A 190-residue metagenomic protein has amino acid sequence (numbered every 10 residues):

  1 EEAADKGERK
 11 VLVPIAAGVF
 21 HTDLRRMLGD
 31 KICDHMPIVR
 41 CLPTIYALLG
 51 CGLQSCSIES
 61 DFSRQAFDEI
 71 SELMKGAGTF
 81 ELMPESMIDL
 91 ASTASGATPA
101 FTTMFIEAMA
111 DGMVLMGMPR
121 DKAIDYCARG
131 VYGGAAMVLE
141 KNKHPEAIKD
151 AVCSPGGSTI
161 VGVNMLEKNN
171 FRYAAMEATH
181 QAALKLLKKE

Functional and structural regions predicted by a protein language model:
E1-C56: Rossmann-like NAD(P)(H) cofactor-binding subdomain of soluble oxidoreductases
A4-K6, D30-I32, Y46-L49, E72-M74 (+3 more regions): Solvent-exposed alpha-helices and their adjacent loops that cap or buttress functional pockets in soluble metabolic
A17-V19, P43-A47, S95, R129-V131 (+1 more regions): Glycine-rich beta-alpha junction loops
F20-D23, E69, M109, H144-I148 (+1 more regions): Hydrophobic alpha-helical segments typical of transmembrane helices and their membrane-interface/capping positions
D23-P37, L53-L90, F101-E140, Q181-K189: Internal alpha-helical scaffold of NAD(P)-dependent oxidoreductase catalytic cores
V39, I88-T93, P145-D150: Short pre-catalytic strand/loop immediately N-terminal to key active-site residues, enriched for Gly-Thr
A128-E190: NAD(P)-dependent Rossmann-like dehydrogenase/reductase catalytic/cofactor-binding core
